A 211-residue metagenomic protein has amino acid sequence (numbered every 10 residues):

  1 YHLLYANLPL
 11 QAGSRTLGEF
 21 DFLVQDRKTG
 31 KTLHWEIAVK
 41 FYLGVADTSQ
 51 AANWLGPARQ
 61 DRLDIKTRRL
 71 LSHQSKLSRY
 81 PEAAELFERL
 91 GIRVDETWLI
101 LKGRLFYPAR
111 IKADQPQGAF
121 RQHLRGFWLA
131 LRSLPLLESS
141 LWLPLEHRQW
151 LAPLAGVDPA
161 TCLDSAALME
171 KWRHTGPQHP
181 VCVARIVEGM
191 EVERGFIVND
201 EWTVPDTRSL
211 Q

Functional and structural regions predicted by a protein language model:
Y1-Q211: Intrinsically disordered, low-complexity Ser/Thr/Pro/Gly-rich regulatory segments
